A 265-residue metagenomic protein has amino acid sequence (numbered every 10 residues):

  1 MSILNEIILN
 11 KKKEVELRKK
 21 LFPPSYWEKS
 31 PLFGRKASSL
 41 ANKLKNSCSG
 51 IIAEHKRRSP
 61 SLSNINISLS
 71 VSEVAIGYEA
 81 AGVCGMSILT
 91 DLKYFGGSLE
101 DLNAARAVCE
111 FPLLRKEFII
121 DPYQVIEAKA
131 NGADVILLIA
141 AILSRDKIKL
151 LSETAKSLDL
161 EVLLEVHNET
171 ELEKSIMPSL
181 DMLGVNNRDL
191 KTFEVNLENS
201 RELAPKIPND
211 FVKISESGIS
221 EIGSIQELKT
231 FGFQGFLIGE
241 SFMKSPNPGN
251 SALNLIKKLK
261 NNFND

Functional and structural regions predicted by a protein language model:
S2-S68: An N-cap/entry alpha-helix motif that binds or orients negatively charged groups
N5, C84, D134, D181 (+1 more regions): Receiver (REC) domain switch/active-site residues of two-component response regulators
N10, K56-R58, D91, F118 (+5 more regions): Active-site beta-loop-alpha junctions enriched in small/polar residues
G50, H55, S61-L163, E169-S175 (+1 more regions): N-terminal active-site wall of soluble small-molecule enzyme domains
I120-N131, N168-P178, S215, I219-I238: Catalytic cores of alpha/beta
E127-K147, G184-F193, F233-A252: Glycine-rich phosphate-binding active-site loops on the catalytic face of alpha/beta enzymes
M182-I238: Catalytic-face loop-and-helix region of soluble metabolic enzyme cores
E202-K206, K229, K244-D265: C-terminal helical cap(s) of enzyme catalytic domains, especially alpha/beta-barrels
